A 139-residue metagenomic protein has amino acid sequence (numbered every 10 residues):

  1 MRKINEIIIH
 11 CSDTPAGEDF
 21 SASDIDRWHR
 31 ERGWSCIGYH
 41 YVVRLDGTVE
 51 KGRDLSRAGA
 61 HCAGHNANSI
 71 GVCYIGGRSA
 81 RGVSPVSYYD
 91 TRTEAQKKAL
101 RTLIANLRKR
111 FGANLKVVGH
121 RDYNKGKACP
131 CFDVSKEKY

Functional and structural regions predicted by a protein language model:
M1-R57: Short, conserved "active-site rim" segments that organize catalytic pockets and cofactor/ligand binding
M1-S12, L45-V49, H65-N68, I75-Y139: Basic/polar, cationic surfaces and motifs that engage anionic cell-wall and phosphate/carboxylate ligands
H40, G71-C73: Residues embedded in well-ordered beta-strands
A58-C62: Flexible, surface-exposed loop/gating regions in the mature catalytic domains of secreted/periplasmic hydrolases
